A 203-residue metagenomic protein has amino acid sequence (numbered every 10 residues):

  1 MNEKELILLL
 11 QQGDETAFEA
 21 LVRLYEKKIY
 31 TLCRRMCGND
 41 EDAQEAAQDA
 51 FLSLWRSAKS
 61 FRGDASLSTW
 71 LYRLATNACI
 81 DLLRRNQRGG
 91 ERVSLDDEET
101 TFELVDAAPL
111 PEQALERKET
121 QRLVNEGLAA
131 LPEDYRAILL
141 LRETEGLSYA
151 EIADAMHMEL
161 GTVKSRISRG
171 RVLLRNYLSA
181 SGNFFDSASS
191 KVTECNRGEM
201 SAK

Functional and structural regions predicted by a protein language model:
M1, N125-T162: Helix-turn-helix DNA-binding module
M1-K28, R35, E112, N176 (+1 more regions): N-terminal module of bacterial RNA polymerase sigma factors
E5, L9, G90-S94, E103 (+6 more regions): C-terminal edge and immediately downstream basic/flexible tail or linker adjoining helix-turn-helix-like DNA-binding
Q11-A20, Y30-D49, A137, L160: Short, charged helix-capping/linker segments at alpha-helix termini
Q11-Q12, G38, F51-S66, R85-Q87: Sigma70-family region 2
V22-D40, S57, L128, D134 (+1 more regions): Amphipathic, Lys/Arg- and hydrophobic-enriched alpha-helical face
E45-L52, A65-N77: Structural recognition of an alpha-helix C-terminal capping motif at a helix-to-coil junction
K59-G63, R73-S94, P109, R169: Arg/Lys-rich amphipathic alpha helix in sigma70-family domain 2
